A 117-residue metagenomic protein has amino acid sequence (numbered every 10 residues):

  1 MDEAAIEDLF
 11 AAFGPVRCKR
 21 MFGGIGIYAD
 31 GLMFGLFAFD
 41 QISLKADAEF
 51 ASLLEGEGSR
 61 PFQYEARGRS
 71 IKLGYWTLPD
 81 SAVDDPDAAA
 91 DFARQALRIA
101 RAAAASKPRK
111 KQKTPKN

Functional and structural regions predicted by a protein language model:
M1-N117: Charge-dense, helix-prone N-terminal extensions
